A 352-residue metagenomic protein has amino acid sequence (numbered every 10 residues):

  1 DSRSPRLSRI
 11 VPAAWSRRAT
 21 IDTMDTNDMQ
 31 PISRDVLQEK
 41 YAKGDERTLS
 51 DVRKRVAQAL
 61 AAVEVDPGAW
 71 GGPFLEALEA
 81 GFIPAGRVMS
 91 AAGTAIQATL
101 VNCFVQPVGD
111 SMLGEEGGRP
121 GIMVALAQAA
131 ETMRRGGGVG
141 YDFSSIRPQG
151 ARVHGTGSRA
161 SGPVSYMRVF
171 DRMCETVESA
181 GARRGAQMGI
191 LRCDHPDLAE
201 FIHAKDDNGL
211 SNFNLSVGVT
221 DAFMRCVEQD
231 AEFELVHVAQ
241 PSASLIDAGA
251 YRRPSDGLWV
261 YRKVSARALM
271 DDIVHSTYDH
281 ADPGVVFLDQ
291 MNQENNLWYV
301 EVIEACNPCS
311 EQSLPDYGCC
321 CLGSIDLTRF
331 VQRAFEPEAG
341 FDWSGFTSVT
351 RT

Functional and structural regions predicted by a protein language model:
S2-R3: Compositionally biased, low-complexity flexible segments
I10-T352: Extended catalytic cores of very large enzyme megasubunits
